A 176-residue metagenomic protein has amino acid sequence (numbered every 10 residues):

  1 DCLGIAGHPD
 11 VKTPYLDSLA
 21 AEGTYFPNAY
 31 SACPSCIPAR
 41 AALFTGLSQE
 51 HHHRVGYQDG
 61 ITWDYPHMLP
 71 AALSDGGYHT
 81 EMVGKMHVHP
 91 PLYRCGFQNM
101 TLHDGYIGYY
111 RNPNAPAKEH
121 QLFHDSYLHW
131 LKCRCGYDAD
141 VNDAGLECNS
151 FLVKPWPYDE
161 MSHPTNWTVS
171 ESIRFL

Functional and structural regions predicted by a protein language model:
D1-L176: Formylglycine-dependent sulfatase
